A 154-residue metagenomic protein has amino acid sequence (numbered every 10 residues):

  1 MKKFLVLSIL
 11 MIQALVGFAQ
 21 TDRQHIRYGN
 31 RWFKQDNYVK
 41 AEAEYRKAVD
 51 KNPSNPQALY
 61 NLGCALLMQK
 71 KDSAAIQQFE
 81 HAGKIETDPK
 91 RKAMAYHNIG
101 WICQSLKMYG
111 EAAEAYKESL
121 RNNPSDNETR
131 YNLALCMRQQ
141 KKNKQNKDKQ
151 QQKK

Functional and structural regions predicted by a protein language model:
M1-I26: Bacterial Sec-dependent N-terminal signal peptides
Q20-E44: Alpha-helical segment of the N-proximal tetratricopeptide repeat
T21-H25, P56-Q57, K90-A93, N127: Helix-start (N-cap) detector for alpha-helical repeat units in TPR-like alpha-solenoids, especially tetratricopeptide
K40-H81: N-terminal, post-signal-peptide region of Sec/Tat-exported proteins
L67-K154: Feature detects intrinsically disordered, low-complexity acidic/polar segments
